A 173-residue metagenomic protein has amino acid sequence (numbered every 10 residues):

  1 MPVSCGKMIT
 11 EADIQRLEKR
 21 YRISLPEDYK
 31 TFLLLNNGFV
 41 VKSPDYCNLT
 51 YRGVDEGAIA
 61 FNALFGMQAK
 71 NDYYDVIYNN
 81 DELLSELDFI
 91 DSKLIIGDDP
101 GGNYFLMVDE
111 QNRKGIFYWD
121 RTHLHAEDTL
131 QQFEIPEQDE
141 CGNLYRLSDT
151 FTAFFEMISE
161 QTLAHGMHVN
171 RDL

Functional and structural regions predicted by a protein language model:
M1-N103, T162-L173: A surface-exposed partner-binding patch
I9, D88, N143-T150: Soluble or luminal CAZymes and related metallo-dependent hydrolases
N103-D109: Short, surface-exposed beta-strand/loop micro-motifs that present aromatic residues
E110-A126: Low-complexity, glycine/alanine/valine/leucine- and proline-rich hydrophobic stretches
T122-S148: Compact, glycine/acidic-enriched structural inserts
T150-F154, S159-T162: Catalytic cores of NTP-dependent nucleotidyl/adenyl transfer enzymes across multiple folds
